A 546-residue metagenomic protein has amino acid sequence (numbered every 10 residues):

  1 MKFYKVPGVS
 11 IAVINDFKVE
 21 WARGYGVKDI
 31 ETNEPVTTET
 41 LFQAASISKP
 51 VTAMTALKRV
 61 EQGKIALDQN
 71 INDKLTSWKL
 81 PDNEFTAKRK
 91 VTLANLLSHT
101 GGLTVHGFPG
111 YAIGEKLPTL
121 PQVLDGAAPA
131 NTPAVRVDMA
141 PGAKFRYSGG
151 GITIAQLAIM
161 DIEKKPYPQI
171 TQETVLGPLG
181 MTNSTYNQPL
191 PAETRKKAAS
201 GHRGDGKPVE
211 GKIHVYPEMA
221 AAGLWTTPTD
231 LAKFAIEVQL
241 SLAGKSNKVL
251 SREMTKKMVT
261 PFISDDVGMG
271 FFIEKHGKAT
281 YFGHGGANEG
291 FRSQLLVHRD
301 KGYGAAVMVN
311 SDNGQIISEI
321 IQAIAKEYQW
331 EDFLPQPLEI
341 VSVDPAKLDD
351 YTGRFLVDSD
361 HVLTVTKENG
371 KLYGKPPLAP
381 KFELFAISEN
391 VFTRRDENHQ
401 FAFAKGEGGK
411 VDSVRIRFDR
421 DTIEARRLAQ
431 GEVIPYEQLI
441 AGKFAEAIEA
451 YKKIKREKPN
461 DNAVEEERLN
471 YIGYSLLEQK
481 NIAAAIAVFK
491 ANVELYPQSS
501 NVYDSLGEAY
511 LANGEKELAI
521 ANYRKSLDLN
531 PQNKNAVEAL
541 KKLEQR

Functional and structural regions predicted by a protein language model:
M1-R23, E115, M160-E173, G177 (+1 more regions): Catalytic loop of the DD-peptidase/beta-lactamase superfamily, centered on the K-T-G motif and neighboring
V27-G149, E163-K165, E173, P189-H214 (+1 more regions): Active-site-proximal loop and beta-strand segments within enzyme catalytic domains
P50, E466, S500-D504, K534-N535: Helix-start (N-cap) detector for alpha-helical repeat units in TPR-like alpha-solenoids, especially tetratricopeptide
